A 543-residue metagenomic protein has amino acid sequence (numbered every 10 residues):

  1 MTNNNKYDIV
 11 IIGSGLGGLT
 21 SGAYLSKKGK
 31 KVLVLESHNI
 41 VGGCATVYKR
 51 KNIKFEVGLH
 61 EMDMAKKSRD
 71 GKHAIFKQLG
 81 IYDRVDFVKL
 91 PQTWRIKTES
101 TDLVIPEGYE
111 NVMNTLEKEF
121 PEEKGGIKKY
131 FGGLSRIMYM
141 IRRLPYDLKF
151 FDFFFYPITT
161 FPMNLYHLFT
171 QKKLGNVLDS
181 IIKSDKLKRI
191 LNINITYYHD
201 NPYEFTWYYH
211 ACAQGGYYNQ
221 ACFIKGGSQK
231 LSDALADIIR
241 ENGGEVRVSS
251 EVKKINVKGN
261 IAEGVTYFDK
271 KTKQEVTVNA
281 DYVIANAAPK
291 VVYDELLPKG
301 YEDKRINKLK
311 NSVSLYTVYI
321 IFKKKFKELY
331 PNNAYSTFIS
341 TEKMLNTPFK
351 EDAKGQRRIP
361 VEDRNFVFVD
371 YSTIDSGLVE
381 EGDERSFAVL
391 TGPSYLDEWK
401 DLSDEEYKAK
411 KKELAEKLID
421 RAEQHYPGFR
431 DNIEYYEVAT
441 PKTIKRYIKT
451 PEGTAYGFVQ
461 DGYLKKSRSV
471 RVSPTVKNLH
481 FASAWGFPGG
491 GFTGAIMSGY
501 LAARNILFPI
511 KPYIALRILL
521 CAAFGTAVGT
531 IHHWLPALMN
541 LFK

Functional and structural regions predicted by a protein language model:
T2-Y139, F458-Q460: N-terminal glycine-rich phosphate/pyrophosphate-binding loop and immediately adjacent elements
L59, A484-I506: A conserved FAD-binding loop/helix module that cradles the flavin
E99-E204: Rossmann-like flavin
S184, K188-Y198, E362-V369, Q424-P488: A glycine-rich dinucleotide-binding beta-alpha-beta segment and adjacent secondary-structure elements that constitute
A211-Q274: Helical element adjacent to the flavin cofactor pocket in flavoenzyme catalytic cores
K253-E381: Mid-domain catalytic core of redox enzymes that form a hydrophobic substrate pocket/lid adjacent to a catalytic redox
V257, L507-L538: Active-site-proximal substrate-binding core of FAD-dependent oxidoreductases
F366-V459: FAD-dependent oxidoreductase catalytic-site/capping-region signature
